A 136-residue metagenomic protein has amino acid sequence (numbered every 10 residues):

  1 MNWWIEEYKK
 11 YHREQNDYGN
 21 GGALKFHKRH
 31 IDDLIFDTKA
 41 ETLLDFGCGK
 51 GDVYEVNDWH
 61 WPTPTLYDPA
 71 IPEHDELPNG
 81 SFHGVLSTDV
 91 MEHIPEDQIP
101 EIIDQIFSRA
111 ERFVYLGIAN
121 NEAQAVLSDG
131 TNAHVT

Functional and structural regions predicted by a protein language model:
M1-G84, P100-D104, R109, N120 (+2 more regions): Conserved N-terminal segment of class I S-adenosyl-L-methionine
G84-V90: A short beta-strand submotif of the Rossmann-like class I SAM-dependent methyltransferase core that lines
T88, D97, G117: Conserved residues at the C-terminal ends of beta-strands
H93-I94: A short His-aromatic
R112-Y115: Short glycine-centered segments of the SAM/dcSAM-binding site in methyltransferase folds
